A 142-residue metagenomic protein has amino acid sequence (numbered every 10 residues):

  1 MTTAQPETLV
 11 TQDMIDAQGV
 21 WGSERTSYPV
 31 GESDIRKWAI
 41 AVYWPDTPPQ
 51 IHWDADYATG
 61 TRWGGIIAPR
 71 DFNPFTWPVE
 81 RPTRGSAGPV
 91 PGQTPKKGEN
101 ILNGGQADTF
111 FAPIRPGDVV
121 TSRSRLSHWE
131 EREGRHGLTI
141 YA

Functional and structural regions predicted by a protein language model:
T2-G105: Hot-dog-fold acyl-thioester-processing enzymes
G104-A142: Hydrophobic beta-sheet segments that form the core/acyl-binding groove of ACP/CoA-dependent acyl-chain-processing
